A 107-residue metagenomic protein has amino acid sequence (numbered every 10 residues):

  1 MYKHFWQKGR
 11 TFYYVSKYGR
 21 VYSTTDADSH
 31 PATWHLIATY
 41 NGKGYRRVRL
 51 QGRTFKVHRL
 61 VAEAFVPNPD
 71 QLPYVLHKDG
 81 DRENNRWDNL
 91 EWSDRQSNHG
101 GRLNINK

Functional and structural regions predicted by a protein language model:
M1-Y74, D79-K107: Conserved recognition-core residues within compact binding domains
